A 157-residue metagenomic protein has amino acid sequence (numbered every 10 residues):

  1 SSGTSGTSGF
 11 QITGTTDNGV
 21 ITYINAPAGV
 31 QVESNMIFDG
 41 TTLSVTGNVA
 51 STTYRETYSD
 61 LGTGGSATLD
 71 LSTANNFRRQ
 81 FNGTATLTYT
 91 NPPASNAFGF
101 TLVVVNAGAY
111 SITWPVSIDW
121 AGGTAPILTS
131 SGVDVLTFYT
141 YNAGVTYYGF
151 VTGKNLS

Functional and structural regions predicted by a protein language model:
S1-I12, S34: Collagen/collagen-like triple-helix sequence repeat recognition
T15-D17: Short, solvent-exposed linear patches
G19-N25: Small-residue hinge/turn detector
I21, V30, M36-S59: Low-complexity, small-hydrophobic/phenylalanine-enriched stretches that adopt extended beta/coil conformations used
Y23, F38, T140-N142: Generic beta-strand structural signal
N35-I37, T42, S66-T68, T137: Short, surface-exposed charged micro-motifs
N48-P115, D134, T140-S157: Exposed extracellular interaction/assembly regions and N-terminal maturation sites
S117-G132: Terminal beta-strand-rich extracellular "head" domains that mediate receptor/glycan or other ligand binding
